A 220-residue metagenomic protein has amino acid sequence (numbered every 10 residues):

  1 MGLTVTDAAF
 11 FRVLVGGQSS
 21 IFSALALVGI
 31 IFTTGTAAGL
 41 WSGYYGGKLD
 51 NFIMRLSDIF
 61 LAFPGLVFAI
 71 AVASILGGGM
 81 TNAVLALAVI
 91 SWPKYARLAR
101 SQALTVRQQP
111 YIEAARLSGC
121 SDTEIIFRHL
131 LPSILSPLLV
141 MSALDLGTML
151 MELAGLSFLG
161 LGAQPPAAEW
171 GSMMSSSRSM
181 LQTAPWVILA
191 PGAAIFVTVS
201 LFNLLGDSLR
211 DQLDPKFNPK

Functional and structural regions predicted by a protein language model:
M1-A9, G160: Short membrane-interfacial helix/loop motifs at transmembrane-helix boundaries
G2-L3, I30-G35, G43-T105, P137-L139: Generic hydrophobic transmembrane alpha-helix motif, especially the helices
D7-Y44: Transmembrane alpha-helix signature in integral membrane proteins
A9-V13, G17, I21, F52 (+7 more regions): Hydrophobic alpha-helical elements at and bordering transmembrane segments of multi-pass membrane proteins
K48, S101-Y111, S208-K216: Transmembrane helix boundary and interhelical loop/hinge segments in multi-pass membrane proteins
V72-I75, L87, Q102-A103, T148-A194 (+1 more regions): Glycine-rich helix-loop "coupling/hinge" segments at transmembrane-helix boundaries in multipass transporters
A73-L76, M80, L87-I90, S136-L146 (+1 more regions): C-terminal transmembrane helix and the adjacent membrane-cytosol boundary/short C-terminal tail of inner/organellar
